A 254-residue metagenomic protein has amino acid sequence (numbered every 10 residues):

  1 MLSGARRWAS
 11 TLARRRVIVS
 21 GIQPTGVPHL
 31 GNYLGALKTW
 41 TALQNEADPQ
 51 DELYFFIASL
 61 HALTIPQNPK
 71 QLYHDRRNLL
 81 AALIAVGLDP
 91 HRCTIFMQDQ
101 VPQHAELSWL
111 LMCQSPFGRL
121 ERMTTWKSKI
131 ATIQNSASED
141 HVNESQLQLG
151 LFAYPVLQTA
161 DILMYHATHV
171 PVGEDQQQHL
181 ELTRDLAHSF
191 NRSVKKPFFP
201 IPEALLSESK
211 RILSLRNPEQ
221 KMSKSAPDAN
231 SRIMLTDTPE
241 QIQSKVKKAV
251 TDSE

Functional and structural regions predicted by a protein language model:
M1-V27, Q44-P49, A81, D89-T94 (+3 more regions): Non-catalytic terminal extensions that flank enzyme cores
S3-A5, L43, H104, Q177 (+1 more regions): Charged, low-complexity, helix-prone segments enriched in Lys/Glu/Asp/Gln
W8-A160: N-terminal Rossmann-like or analogous alpha/beta NTP/dinucleotide-binding catalytic cores that position adenine
K127-E254: Active-site cores that bind ATP or allylic diphosphates and position pyrophosphate for catalysis
